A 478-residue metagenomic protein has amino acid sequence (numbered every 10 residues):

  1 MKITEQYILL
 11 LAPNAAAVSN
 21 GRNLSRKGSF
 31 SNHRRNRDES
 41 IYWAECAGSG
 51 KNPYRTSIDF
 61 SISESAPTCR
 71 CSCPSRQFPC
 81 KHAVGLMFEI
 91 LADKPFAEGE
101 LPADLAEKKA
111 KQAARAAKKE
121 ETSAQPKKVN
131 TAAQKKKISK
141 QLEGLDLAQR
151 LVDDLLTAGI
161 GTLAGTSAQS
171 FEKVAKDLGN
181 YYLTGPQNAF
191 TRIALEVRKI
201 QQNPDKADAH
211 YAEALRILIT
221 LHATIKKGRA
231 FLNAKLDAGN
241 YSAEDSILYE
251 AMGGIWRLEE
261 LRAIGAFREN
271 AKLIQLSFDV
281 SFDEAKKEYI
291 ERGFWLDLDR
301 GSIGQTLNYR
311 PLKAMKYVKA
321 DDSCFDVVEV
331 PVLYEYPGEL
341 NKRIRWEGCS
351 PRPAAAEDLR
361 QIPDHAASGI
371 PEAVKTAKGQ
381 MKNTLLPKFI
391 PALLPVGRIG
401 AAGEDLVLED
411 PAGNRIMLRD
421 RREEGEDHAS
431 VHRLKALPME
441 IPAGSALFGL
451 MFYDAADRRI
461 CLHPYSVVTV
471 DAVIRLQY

Functional and structural regions predicted by a protein language model:
M1-Y478: Long, low-complexity, compositionally biased intrinsically disordered regions
